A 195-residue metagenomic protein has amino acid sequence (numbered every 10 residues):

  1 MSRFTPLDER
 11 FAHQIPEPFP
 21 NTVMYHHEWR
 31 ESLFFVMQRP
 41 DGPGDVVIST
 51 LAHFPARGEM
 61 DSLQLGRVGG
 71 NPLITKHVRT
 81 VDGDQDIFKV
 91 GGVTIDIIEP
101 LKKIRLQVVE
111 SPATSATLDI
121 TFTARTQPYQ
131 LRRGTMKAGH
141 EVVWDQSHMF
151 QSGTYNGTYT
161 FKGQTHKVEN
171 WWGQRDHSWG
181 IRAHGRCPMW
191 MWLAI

Functional and structural regions predicted by a protein language model:
M1-I195: Structured soluble/peripheral alpha/beta segments that form catalytic or ligand/cofactor-binding pockets
